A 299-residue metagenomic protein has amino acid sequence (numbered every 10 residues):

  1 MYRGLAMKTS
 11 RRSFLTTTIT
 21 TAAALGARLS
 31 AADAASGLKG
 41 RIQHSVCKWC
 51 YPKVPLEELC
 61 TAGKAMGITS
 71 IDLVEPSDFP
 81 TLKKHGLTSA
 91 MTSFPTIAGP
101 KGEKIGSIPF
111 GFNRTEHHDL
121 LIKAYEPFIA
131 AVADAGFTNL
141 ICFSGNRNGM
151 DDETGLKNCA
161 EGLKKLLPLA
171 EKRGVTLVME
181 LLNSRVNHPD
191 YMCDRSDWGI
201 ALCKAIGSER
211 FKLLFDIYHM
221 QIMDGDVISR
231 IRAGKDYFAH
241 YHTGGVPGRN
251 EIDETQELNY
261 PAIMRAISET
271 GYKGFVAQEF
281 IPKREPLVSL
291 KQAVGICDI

Functional and structural regions predicted by a protein language model:
Y2-R3, K8-K64, G136-T138, C193-F215 (+1 more regions): Histidine-acidic metal/acid-base catalytic patches
T18-G26, L38, F110-K212, I222: Active-site acidic/histidine proton-transfer and metal-coordination neighborhood in alpha/beta enzyme cores
L59-D78: Catalytic domains of carbohydrate-active enzymes, especially glycoside hydrolases
E75-G86, S93-F94, V186-N187: Glycine-rich, proline-tolerant flexible connector loops at the mouths of alpha/beta enzymes
K101-N113: Active-site gating loops and adjacent loop-to-helix segments of metal-dependent hydrolytic enzymes
